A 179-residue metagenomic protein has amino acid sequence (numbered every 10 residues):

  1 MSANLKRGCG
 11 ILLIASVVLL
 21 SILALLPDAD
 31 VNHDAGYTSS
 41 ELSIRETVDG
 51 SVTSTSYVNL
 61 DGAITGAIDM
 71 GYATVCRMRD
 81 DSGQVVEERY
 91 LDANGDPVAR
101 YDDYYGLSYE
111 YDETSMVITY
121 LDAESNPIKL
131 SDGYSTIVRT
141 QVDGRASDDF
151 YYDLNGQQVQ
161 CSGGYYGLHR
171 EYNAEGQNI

Functional and structural regions predicted by a protein language model:
M1-S16: N-terminal Sec-pathway targeting helices
G10-L13, S21, S43: Generic short N-terminal amphipathic or hydrophobic helices
L19-H33: Membrane-interface motif at the C-terminal end of an N-terminal transmembrane signal
A29-I179: Buried hydrophobic residues that stabilize the cores of well-folded domains
